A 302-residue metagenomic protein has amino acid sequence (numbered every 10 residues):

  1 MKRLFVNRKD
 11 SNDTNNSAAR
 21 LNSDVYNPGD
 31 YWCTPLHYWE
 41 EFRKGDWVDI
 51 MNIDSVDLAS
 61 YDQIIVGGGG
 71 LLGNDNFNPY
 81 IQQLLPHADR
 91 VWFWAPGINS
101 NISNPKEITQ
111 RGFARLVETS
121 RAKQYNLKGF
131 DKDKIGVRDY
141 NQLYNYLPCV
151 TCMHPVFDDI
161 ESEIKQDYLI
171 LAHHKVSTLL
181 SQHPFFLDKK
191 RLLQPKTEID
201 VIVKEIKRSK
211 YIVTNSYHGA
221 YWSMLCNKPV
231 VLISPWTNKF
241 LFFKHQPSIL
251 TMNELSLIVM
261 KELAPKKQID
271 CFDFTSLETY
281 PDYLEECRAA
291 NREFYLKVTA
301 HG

Functional and structural regions predicted by a protein language model:
M1-G302: Active-site anion-handling motifs in enzyme catalytic cores
